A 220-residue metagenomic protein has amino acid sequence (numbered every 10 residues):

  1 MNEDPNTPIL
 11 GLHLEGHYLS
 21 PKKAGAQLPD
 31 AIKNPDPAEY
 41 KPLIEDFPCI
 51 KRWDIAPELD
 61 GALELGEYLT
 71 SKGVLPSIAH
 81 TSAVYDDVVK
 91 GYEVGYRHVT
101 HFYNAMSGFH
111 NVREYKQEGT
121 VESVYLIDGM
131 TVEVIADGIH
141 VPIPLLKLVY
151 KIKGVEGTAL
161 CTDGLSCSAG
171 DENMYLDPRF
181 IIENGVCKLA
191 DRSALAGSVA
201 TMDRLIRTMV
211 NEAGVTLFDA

Functional and structural regions predicted by a protein language model:
M1-C49: Divalent-metal coordination cores built from histidine and acidic residues
L14, L69, V99, M209 (+1 more regions): Conserved, mostly hydrophobic/aromatic
S20-P21, N34, G108, C167 (+2 more regions): Generic structural "secondary-structure junction" signal
D36, Y40, A62, M202: Aromatic/hydrophobic pocket-lining residues that form the small-molecule binding cavity in soluble enzyme cores
Y40, L146, I206: Generic structural marker for isolated residues within well-ordered, non-membrane alpha-helices of soluble domains
E45-A169: Active-site core of metal-dependent hydrolases
K116-V134, Y150-T162, S168-A220: His/Asp/Glu-enriched, well-ordered alpha-helical/loop segment that forms or immediately abuts the divalent-metal
